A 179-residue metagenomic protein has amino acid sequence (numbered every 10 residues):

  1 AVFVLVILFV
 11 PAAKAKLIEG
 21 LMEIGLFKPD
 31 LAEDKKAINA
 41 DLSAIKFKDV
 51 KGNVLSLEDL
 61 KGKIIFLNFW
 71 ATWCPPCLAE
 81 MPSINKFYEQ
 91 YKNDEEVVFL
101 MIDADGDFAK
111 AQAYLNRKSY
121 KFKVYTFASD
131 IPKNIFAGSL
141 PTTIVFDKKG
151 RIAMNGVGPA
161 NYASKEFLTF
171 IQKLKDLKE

Functional and structural regions predicted by a protein language model:
A1-P11: Hydrophobic membrane-insertion alpha-helices, especially the h-region of bacterial N-terminal signal peptides
A12-A44: N-proximal helix/coil linker or "cap" segments that precede and/or mark the start of modular domains
N39, A44-I65, Y91: A short beta-strand-turn-helix
K61, F69-K86: Conserved redox-active cysteine motifs that mediate thiol-disulfide chemistry, especially di-cysteine Cys-X(1-2)-Cys
K63-I65, F69-W73, S139, K149: Short pre-active-site segment immediately N-terminal to redox-active cysteine/selenocysteine motifs in thiol-based
A79-K118, T126-N134: Structural microenvironment flanking redox-active thiols in thiol-disulfide oxidoreductases
A113-K121, T126-K173: Thiol/disulfide oxidoreductase modules built on the thioredoxin-like
